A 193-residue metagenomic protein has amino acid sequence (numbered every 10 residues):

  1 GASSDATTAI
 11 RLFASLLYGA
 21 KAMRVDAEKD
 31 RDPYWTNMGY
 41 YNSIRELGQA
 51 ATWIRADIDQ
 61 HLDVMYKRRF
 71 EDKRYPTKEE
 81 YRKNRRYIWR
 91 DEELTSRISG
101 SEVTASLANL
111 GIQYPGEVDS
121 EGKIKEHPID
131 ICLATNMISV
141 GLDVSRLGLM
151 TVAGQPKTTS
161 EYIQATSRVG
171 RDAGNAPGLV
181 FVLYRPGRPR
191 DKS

Functional and structural regions predicted by a protein language model:
G1-M65, D91-E92, G187: Conserved interdomain linker/interface between the two RecA-like ATPase lobes of SF2 helicase motors
A2-S4, I44-L47, I98-G100, I138-S139 (+3 more regions): Conserved nucleotide-binding/hydrolysis micro-motifs of P-loop NTPases
P33-W35, H61, I88-R90, S145-L149 (+1 more regions): Short glycine-/polar-rich loops that comprise or flank the Walker A/P-loop and associated switch/sensor motifs
Q60-R90: Short mixed-charge
T95-T135: Conserved helicase ATPase core of P-loop NTP-dependent helicases/translocases
E121, H127-P128, S160-S193: Conserved segment of the helicase C-terminal RecA-like domain
C132-G148, A165-D172: SF2 helicase motor core recognition
I138-Q155, E161, G178-V182: A short beta-strand element within the Helicase C-terminal
